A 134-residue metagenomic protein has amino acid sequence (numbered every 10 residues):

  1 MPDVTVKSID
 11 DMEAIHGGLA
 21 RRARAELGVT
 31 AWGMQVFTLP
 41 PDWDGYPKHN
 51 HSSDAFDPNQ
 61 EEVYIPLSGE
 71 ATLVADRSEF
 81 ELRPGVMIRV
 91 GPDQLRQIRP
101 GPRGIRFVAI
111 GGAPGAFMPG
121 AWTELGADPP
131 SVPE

Functional and structural regions predicted by a protein language model:
M1-P40, Y46, G120-E134: A short, N-terminal "cap"/entry segment at the start of jelly-roll beta-barrel domains of the cupin/DSBH fold
G28, H49, D54-D57: Short loop/turn motifs at secondary-structure junctions and domain boundaries
A31-G33, Q60, G104: A structure-centric signal for secondary-structure junctions around beta-strands
V36-P40, A55-L73: Short, conserved beta-strand element in jelly-roll/cupin
P47, L73-V74, V90, R96-P102: Short beta-strand His + acidic residue motifs that chelate non-heme Fe in jelly-roll/DSBH and cupin folds
V63, E70-T72, E79, L95 (+1 more regions): Structural motif
D76-D93: Short acidic-glycine-tyrosine-enriched beta hairpin
R99-E134: Double-stranded beta-helix
